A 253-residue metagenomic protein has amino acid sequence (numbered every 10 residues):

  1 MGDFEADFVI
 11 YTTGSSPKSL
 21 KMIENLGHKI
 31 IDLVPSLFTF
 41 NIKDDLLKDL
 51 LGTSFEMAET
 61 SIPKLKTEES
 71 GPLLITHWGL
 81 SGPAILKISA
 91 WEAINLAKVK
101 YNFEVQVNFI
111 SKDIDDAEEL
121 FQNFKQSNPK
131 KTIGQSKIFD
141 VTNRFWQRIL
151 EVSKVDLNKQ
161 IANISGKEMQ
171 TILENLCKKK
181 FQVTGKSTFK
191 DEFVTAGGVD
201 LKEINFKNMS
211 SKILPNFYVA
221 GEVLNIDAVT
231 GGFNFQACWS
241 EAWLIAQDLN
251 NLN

Functional and structural regions predicted by a protein language model:
M1-F4, V9, E56-P63: Conserved beta-strand-loop-beta-strand element in the redox core of flavoprotein oxidoreductases
G2-S15, M22-E24, L73-W78, F217-V219 (+1 more regions): Short hydrophobic core segments
D7-K48: Glycine-rich loop(s) and the adjacent beta-strand/alpha-helix scaffold that form part
I10, S16-K18, G82, E92 (+1 more regions): Glycine-rich nucleotide phosphate-binding loop and flanking beta-alpha elements of Rossmann-like dinucleotide-binding
S19-L26, Q236-L252: An active-site-proximal "capping" alpha-helix that borders the catalytic cofactor pocket
K29-D32, N41-I164: An anion/pyrophosphate-binding glycine-rich loop and adjacent beta-alpha core in soluble alpha-beta enzymes
S81, V194, L224-Q236: Glycine-rich phosphate/pyrophosphate-binding beta-alpha loops
R148-D227: A glycine-rich dinucleotide-binding beta-alpha-beta segment and adjacent secondary-structure elements that constitute
